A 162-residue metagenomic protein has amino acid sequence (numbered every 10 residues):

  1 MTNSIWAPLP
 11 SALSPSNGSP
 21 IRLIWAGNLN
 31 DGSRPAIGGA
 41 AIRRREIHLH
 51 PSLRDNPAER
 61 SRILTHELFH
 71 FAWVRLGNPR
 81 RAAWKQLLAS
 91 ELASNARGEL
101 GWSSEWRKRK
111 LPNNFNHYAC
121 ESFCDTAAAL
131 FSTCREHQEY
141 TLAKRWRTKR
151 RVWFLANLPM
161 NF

Functional and structural regions predicted by a protein language model:
I5-G18, L29-S33, I37, R81-F162: Metalloprotease/metallohydrolase-associated module, dominated by Zn2+-dependent proteases
R22-L64, L68-A82, Q86: Active-site scaffold of zinc-dependent metalloenzymes
